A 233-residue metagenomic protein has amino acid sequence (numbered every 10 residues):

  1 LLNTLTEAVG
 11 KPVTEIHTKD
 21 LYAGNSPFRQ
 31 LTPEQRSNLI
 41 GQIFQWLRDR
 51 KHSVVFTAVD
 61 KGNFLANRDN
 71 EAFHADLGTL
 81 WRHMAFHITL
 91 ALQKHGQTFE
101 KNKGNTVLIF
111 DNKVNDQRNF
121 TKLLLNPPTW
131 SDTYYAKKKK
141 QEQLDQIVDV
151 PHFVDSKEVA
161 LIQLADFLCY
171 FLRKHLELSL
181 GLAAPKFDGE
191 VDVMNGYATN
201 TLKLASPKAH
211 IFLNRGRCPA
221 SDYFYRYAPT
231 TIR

Functional and structural regions predicted by a protein language model:
L1-R233: Phosphate-ester processing/binding pockets and catalytic centers
